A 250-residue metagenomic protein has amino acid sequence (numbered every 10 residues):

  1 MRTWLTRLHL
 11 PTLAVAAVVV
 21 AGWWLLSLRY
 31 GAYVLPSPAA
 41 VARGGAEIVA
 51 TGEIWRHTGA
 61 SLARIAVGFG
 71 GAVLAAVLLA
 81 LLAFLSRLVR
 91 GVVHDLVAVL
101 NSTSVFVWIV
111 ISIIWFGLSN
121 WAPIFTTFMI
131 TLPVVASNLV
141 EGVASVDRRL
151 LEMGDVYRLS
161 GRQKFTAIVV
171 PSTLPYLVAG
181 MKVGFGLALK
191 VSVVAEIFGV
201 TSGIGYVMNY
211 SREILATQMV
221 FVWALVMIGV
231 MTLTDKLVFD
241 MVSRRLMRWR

Functional and structural regions predicted by a protein language model:
T3, L28-G71: Periplasmic/extracellular loop-to-transmembrane helix junction in inner-membrane transport proteins
W4-R29: N-terminal signal-anchor transmembrane alpha helix
T12, R56-R64, I114-V134, T173 (+2 more regions): Loop-to-helix entry region at the N-terminal start of transmembrane alpha-helices in multi-pass membrane transporters
L78-I113, S137-A144, E152: Cytoplasmic-entry segments and transmembrane alpha-helices of multi-pass inner-membrane transporters
F125-M129, G161-A195, Q218, V222 (+1 more regions): Transmembrane alpha-helices
V143-R149, M153-T173, E213: Short helix-to-coil transition segments within interhelical loops that connect adjacent transmembrane helices
G205-M241: Hydrophobic alpha-helical transmembrane segments of polytopic membrane proteins
D240-R250: Short cytosolic juxtamembrane segments of multi-pass membrane proteins
